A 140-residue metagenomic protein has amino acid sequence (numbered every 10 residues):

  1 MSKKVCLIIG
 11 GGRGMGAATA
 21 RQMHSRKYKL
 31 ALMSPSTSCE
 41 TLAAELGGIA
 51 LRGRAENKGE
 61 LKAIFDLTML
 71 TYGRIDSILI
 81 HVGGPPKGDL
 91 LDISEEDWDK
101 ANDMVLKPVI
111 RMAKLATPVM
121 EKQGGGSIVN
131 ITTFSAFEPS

Functional and structural regions predicted by a protein language model:
G12-R13: Conserved glycine-rich cofactor-binding loop
R26-T41: Conserved glycine-rich Rossmann-like NAD(P)H-binding loop of the short-chain dehydrogenase/reductase
L46-G59: Rossmann-fold cofactor-recognition segment
H81-P86: Conserved NAD(P)H cofactor-binding loop of Rossmann-fold oxidoreductase domains
D89-L90, D97-N102: Substrate-binding pocket helix/loop in short-chain dehydrogenase/reductase
A113-K114: A short, exposed helix-loop element centered on a Lys and neighboring polar residues
V129-S140: Catalytic loop of short-chain dehydrogenase/reductase
